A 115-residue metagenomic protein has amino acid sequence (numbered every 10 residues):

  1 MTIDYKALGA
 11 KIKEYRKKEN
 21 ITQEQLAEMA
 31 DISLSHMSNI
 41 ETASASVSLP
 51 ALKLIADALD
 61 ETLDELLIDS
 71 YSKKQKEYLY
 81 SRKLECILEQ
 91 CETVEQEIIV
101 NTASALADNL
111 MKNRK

Functional and structural regions predicted by a protein language model:
M1-A7, K74-Q75: A detector for short, charged/polar N-terminal pre-domain segments
K6, K17-K18, S46: Short amphipathic helical patch at the helix-1/turn junction of helix-turn-helix
A10-Q25, M29, L54, C91-E92: Short basic helix-loop element that most often maps to the first helix and adjoining turn of HTH DNA-binding modules
D31-S46, I68-Y71: Recognition helix of helix-turn-helix/homeodomain-like DNA-binding domains that insert into the DNA major groove
V47-L49, D57-K76: Short C-terminal boundary/hinge segments that cap the last helix of small helical domains
K73-K115: Interfacial/linker helices and their anchor residues that mediate assembly or domain coupling
